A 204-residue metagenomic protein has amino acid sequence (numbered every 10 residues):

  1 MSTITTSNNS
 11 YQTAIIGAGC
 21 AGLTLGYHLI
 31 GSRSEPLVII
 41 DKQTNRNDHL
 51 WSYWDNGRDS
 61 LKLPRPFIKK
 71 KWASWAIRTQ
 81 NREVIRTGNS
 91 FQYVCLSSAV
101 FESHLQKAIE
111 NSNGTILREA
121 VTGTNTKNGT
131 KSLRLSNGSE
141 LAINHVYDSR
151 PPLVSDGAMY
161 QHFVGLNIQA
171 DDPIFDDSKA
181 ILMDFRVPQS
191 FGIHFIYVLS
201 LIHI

Functional and structural regions predicted by a protein language model:
I4, N9-V38: N-terminal Rossmann-like FAD-binding beta1-loop-alpha1 element of flavoenzymes
T6-S10, G31, K69-K71, E110-N111 (+3 more regions): Flexible, charged surface loops at secondary-structure boundaries
L25-G26, H49, G157-A158: Short glycine-/acidic-enriched loop or helix-start segments at secondary-structure transitions that form or flank
Y27-G31, K107, A170: Short, well-ordered alpha-helices that flank and scaffold nucleotide-derived cofactor binding pockets
H28-G31, P36-N81: N-terminal FAD cofactor-binding segment of flavoenzymes
R58-E119, T124-N128: A conserved beta-strand/loop capping segment in the N-terminal third of enzymes that catalyze redox or closely related
S112-I202: Predominantly flavin-linked oxidoreductase catalytic cores and closely associated redox partners
